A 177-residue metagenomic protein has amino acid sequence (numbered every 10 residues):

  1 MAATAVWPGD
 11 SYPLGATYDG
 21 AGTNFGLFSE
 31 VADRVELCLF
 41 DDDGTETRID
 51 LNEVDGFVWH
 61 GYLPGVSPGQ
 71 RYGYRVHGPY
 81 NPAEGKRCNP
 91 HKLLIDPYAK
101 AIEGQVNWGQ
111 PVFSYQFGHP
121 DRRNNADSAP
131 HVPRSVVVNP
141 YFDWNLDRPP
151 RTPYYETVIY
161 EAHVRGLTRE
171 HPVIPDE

Functional and structural regions predicted by a protein language model:
M1-D19, E46, V54-V58, V66-I159 (+1 more regions): The feature marks proteins involved in alpha-glucan
A21-G26: Structural beta-strand segments of beta-rich domains
L27, Y74, A162: Conserved, mostly hydrophobic/aromatic
F28-R34, V66: Short proline/glycine-enriched turn/loop motifs at strand-loop junctions of beta-rich domains
E36-C38: Beta-strand signatures of extracellular beta-sandwich domains
F40-T45: Change "in extracellular beta-sheet-rich domains … of secreted and cell-surface proteins" to "in beta-sheet-rich domains
V164-E177: Phosphate-binding active sites in nucleotide-utilizing proteins
